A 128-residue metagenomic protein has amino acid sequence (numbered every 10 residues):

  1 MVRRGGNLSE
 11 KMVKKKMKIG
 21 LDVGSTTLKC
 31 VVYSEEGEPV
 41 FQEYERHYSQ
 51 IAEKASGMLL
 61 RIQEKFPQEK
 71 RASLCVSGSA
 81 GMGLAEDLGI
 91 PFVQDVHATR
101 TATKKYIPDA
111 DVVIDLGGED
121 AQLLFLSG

Functional and structural regions predicted by a protein language model:
V2, E10-V13: Acidic, Ala/Val/Gly-enriched low-complexity intrinsically disordered segments
V13-E35, A110-S127: Gly/Thr-rich phosphate-binding beta-strand-loop-beta motif of the actin/hexokinase/Hsp70
K18-E53, G57-L60: Short glycine-rich, Thr/Ser-proximal phosphate-binding strand/loop in the N-terminal lobe of ATP-dependent enzymes
Y33, E38, L60-Q68, V76 (+3 more regions): Generic secondary-structure signature for well-ordered alpha-helical cores
Y44-H47, I62-H97, L124-F125: Short beta-strand-loop/turn "lid" adjacent to the catalytic site in phosphate-handling enzymes
K54-G57, R61, G83, T101-K105: Alpha-helical scaffold segments in soluble metabolic enzymes
A85-G128: Phosphate-binding/catalytic loop of phosphoryl-transfer enzymes
